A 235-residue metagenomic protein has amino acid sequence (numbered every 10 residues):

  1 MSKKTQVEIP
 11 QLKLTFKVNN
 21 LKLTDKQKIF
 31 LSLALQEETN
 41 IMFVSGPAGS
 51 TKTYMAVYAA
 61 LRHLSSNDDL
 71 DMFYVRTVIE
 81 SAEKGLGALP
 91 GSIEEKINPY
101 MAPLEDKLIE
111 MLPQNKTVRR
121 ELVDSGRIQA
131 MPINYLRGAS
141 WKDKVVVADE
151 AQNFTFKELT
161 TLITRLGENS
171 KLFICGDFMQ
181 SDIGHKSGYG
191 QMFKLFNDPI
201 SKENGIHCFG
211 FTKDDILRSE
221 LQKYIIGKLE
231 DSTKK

Functional and structural regions predicted by a protein language model:
S2-A148, Q152-K235: Conserved helicase motor core of SF1/SF2 NTP-dependent helicases
